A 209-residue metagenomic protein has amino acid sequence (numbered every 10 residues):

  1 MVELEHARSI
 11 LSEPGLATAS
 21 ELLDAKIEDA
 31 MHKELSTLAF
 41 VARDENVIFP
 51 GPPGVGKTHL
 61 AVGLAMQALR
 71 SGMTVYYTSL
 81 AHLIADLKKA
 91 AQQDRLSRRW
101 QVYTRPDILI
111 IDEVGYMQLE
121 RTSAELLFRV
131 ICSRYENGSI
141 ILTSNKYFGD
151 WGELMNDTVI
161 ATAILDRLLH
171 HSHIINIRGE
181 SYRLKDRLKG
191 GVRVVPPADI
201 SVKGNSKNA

Functional and structural regions predicted by a protein language model:
M1-T18: Interdomain "pre-motor" coupling segment immediately N-terminal to P-loop NTPase/helicase cores
L4, E28-D29, F148, T162: Alpha-helix initiation and N-capping motif
A19-D24, K57: Short, compositionally biased segments
A19-S20, L35, A61, A68 (+4 more regions): Mobile genetic element proteins and their domesticated derivatives, centered on retroelements and DNA transposons
E21, I48-P50, I110: Conserved beta-strand segments that form the floor/walls of ligand-binding pockets within enzyme and binding domains
A25-E28, I174: Active-site/binding-pocket entry motifs
I27-R105, L154: Conserved P-loop
T74, T78, H82-I108, V114-A209: Replace "adjacent to P-loop NTPase cores in ATP/GTP-dependent enzymes" with "adjacent to NTP-binding cores
